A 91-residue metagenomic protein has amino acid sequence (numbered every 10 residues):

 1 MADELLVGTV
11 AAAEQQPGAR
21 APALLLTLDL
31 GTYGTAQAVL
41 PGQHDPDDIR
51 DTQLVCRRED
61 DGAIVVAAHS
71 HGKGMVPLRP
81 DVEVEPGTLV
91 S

Functional and structural regions predicted by a protein language model:
M1-S91: Phosphate-backbone binding interfaces of nucleic-acid-interacting proteins
